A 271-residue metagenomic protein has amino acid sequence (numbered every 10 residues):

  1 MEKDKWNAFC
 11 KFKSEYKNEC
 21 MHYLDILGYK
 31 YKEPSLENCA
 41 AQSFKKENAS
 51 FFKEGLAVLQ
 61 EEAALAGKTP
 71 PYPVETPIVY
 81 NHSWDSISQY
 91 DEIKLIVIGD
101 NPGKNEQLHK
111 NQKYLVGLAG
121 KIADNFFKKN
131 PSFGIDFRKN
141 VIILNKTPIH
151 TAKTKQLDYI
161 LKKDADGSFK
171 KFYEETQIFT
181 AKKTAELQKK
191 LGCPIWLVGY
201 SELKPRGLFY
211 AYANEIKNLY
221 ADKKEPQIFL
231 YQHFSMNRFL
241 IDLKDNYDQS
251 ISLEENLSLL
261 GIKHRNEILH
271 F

Functional and structural regions predicted by a protein language model:
M1-V116, E255, H264-F271: Active-site and ligand/interface coordination hotspots across diverse enzymes and nucleic-acid-associated assemblies
D4, T151-F271: Glycine/proline-rich loop-helix segments at beta-alpha junctions forming the active-site rim of enzyme cores
T69, H109-Q112, G134, K189-L191 (+1 more regions): A structural preference for long, well-packed, hydrophobic secondary-structure segments
Y90-D91, F137, L191, K224: Residue-level preference for short coil/turn positions at secondary-structure junctions
V97, V141-I143, Q227-Y231: Conserved beta-strand scaffold positions in the cores of enzyme catalytic domains, especially in NTP/NDP-utilizing
D100, K146, V198-E202: Short, well-ordered beta-to-alpha junction loops that form the rim of enzyme active sites and present histidine/acidic
L115-F126, Y212: Conserved alpha-helical elements of sugar-nucleotide-dependent glycosyltransferases
I122-L161: Short, surface-exposed acidic-centric catalytic microdomains
